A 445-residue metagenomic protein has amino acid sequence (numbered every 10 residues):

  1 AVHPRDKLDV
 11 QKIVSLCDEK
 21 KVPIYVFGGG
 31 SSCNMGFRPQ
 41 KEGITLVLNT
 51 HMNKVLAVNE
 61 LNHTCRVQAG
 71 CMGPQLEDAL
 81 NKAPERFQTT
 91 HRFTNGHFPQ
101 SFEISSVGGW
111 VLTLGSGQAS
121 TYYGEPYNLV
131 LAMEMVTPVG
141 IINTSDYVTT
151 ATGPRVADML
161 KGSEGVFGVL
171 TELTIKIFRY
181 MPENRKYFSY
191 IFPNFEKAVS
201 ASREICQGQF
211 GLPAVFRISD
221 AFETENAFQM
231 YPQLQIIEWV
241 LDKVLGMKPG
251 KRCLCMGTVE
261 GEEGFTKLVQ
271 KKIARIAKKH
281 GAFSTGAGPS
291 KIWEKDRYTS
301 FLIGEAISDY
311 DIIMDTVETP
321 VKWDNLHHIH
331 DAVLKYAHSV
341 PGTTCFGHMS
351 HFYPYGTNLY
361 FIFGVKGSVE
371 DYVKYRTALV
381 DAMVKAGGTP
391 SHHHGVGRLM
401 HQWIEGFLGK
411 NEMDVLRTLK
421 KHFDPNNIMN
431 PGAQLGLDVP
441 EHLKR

Functional and structural regions predicted by a protein language model:
A1-H51: Glycine-rich N-terminal segment of FAD-binding domains in flavoprotein oxidoreductases, spanning the beta-loop-helix
G29-S31, Q100, A221, G395: Short, ordered loop/turn segments at secondary-structure junctions
T50, L131-M135, D158-G162, G168-I177 (+3 more regions): Short beta-strand elements
K54-V58, V67-R217, H442-R445: FAD-binding subdomain of flavoenzyme oxidoreductases
V199-A378, A382, A386: C-terminal substrate-recognition/cap domain of FAD-linked oxidoreductases
G397-R445: Activity-critical C-terminal alpha-helical subdomain
